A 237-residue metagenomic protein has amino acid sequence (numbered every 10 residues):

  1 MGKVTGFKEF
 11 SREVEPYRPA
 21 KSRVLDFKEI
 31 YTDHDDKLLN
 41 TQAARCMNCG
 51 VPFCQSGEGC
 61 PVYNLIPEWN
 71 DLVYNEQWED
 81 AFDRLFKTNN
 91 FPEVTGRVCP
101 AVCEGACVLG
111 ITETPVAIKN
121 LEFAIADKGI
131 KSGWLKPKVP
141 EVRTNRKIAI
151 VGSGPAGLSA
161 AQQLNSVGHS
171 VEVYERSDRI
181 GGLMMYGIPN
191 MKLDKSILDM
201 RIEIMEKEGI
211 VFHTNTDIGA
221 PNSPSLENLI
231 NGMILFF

Functional and structural regions predicted by a protein language model:
M1-K147, F237: Ferredoxin-type iron-sulfur electron-transfer modules and their immediate structural context
L39, V151, L229-F237: Short hydrophobic core segments
F82-N89, P100-V102, L121, M184-M233: N-terminal Rossmann-like dinucleotide/flavin-binding domain of flavoprotein oxidoreductases that bind FAD/FMN
N90, G154-P155, R179: Residue-level detector of alpha-helix initiation sites
K147-V173: N-terminal Rossmann-like FAD-binding beta1-loop-alpha1 element of flavoenzymes
H169-M185: Glycine-rich FAD pyrophosphate-binding loop
S170-E172, V211, L235: Residue-level detector of anion-binding/catalytic polar loops
